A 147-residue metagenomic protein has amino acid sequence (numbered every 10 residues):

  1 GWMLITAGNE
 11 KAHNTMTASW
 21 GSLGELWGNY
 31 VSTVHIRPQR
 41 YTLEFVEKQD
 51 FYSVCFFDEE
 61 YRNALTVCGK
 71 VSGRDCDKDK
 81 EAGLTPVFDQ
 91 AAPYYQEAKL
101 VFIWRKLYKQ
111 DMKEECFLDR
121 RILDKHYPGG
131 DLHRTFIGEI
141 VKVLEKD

Functional and structural regions predicted by a protein language model:
G1-A18, S22-D147: Active-site-proximal mixed secondary-structure blocks
